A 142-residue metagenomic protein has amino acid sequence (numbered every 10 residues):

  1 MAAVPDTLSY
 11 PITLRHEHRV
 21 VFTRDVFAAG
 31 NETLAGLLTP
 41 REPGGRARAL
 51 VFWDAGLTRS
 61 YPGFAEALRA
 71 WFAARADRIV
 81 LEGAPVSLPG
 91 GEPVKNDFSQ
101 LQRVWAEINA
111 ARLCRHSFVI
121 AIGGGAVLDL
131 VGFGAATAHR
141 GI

Functional and structural regions predicted by a protein language model:
M1-A2, G125: Residue-level detector of intrinsically disordered, flexible termini and proteolytic processing junctions
A2-S117: ATP/NTP phosphate-donor binding region
A111-I142: A short, small-residue-rich loop immediately preceding and capping a beta-strand
